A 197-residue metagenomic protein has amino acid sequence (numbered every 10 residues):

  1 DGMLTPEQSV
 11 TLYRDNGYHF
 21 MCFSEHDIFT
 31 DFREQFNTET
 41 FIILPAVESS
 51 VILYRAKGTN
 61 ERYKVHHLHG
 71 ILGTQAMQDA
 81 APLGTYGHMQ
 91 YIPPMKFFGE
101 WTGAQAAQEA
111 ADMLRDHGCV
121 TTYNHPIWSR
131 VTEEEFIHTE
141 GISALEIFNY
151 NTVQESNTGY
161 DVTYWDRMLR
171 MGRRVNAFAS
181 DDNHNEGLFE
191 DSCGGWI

Functional and structural regions predicted by a protein language model:
D1-N124, R130-E133, H138-E140, E146-Y164 (+2 more regions): A metal-dependent hydrolase metal-coordination microenvironment
D161-R174: Short, hydrophobic/aliphatic alpha-helical segments
M171-N176, D181-I197: C-terminal functional module detector
